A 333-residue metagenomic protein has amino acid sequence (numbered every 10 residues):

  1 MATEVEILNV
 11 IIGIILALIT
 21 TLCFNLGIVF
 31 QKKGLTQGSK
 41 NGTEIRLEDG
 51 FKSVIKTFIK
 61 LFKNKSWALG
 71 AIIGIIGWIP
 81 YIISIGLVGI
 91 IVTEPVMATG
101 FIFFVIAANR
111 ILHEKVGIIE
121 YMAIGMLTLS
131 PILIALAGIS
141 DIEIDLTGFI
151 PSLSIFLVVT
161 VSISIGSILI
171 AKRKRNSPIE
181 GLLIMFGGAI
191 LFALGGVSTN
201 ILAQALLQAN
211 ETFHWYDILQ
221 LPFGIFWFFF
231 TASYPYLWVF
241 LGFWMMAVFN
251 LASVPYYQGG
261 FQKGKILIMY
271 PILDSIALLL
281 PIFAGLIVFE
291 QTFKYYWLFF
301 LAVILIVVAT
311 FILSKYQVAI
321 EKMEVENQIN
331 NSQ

Functional and structural regions predicted by a protein language model:
M1-Q333: Polytopic alpha-helical membrane proteins, predominantly small-molecule transporters/carriers
